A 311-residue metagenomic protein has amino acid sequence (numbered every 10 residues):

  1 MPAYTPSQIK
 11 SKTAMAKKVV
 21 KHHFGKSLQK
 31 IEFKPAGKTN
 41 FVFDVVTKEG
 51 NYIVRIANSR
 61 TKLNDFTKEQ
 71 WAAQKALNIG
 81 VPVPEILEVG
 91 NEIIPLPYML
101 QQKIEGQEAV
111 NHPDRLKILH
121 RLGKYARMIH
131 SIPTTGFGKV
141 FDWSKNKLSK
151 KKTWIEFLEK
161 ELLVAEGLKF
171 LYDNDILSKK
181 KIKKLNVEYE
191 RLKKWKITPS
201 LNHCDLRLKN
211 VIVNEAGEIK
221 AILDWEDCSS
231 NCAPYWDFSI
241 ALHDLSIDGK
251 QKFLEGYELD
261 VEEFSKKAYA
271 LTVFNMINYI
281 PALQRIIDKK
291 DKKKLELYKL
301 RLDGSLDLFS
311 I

Functional and structural regions predicted by a protein language model:
A3-S7, A282-I311: ATP/Mg2+ or Mg2+-diphosphate-binding catalytic cores that bind nucleotide phosphates or diphosphates via glycine-rich
Q8-S27, S131-C204, N214, K294 (+2 more regions): An alpha-helical support segment within catalytic cores of ATP-dependent transferases
T13-A14, F66, Q70, Q251: Short, surface-exposed alpha-helical segments at coil->helix boundaries
K30-K152: ATP-binding pocket architecture of kinase catalytic cores
E49, L96, I197-P199, E218: Conserved catalytic motifs of the protein kinase core domain
R55-I56, L87-E88, F141-D142, L201-C204 (+3 more regions): Short beta-strand segments
P199-L201, R207-K209, V213-K266: Active-site Asp-x-Gly
A270-P281: Hydrophobic alpha-helical segments that form the core of small-molecule binding pockets and/or dimer interfaces
